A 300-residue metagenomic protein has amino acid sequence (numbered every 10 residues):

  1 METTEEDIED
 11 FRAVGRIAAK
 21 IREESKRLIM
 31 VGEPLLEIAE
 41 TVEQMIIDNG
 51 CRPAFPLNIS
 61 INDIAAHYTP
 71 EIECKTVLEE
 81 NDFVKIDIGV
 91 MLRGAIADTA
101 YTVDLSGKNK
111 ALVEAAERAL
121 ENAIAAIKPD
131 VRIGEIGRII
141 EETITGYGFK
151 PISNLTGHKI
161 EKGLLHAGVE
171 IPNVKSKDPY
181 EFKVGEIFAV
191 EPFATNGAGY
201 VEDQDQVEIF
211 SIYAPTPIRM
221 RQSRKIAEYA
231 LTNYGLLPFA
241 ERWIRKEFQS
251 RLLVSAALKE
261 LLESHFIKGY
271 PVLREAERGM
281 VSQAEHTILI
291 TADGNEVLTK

Functional and structural regions predicted by a protein language model:
M1-K300: Active-site neighborhoods and metal-handling regions in enzymes and metal-associated proteins
